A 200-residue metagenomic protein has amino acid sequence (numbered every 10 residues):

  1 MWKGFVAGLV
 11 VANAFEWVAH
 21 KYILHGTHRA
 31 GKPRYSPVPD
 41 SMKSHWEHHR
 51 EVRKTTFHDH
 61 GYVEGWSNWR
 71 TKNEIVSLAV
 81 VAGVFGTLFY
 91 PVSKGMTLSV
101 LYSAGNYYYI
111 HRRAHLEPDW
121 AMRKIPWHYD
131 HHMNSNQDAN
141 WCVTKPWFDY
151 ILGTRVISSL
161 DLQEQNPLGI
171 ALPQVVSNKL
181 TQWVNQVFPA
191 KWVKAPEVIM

Functional and structural regions predicted by a protein language model:
W2-V6, M96-L98: Hydrophobic alpha-helical transmembrane segments
L9: Extended basic (Lys/Arg/His-rich) segments that typically form rRNA-contacting surfaces in ribosomal proteins
A12-P173, K179-P189: Membrane-embedded catalytic scaffold of the fatty acid hydroxylase/desaturase
K191-M200: Soluble, non-transmembrane catalytic domains of enzymes that act on hydrophobic metabolites at membranes
